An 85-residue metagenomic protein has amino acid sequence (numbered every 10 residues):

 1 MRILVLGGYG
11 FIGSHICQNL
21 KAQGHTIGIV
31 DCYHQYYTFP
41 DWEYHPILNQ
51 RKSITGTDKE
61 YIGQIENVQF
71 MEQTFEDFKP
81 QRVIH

Functional and structural regions predicted by a protein language model:
M1-H85: N-terminal Rossmann-like NAD(P)+-binding domain of SDR-like oxidoreductases, especially those catalyzing
